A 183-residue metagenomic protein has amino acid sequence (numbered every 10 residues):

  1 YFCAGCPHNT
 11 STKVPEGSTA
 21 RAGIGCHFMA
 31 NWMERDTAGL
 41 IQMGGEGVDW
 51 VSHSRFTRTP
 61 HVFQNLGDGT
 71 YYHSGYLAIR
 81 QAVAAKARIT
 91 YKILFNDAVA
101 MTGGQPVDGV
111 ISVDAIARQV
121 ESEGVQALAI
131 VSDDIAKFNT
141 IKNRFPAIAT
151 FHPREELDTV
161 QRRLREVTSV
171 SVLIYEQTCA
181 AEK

Functional and structural regions predicted by a protein language model:
Y1-E16: Active-site pocket-lining segments that scaffold enzyme catalytic pockets across diverse folds
Y1-F2, T19-G23, L173: Short hydrophobic beta-strand segments
C6, G23, E176-T178: Structured loops at beta-to-helix junctions and adjacent beta-edge loops in soluble globular domains
H8-N9, T70-Y71, A180: Gly/Ser/Thr-rich loops at beta-strand to alpha-helix junctions that form or flank small-molecule/cofactor-binding
N9, S18-R21, F56, A82-A85 (+4 more regions): Change "in soluble alpha/beta enzymes" to "in soluble alpha/beta proteins
T19-M101, D108-D114, D158: Thiamine diphosphate
H27, E182-K183: Ferredoxin-type iron-sulfur electron-transfer modules in oxidoreductases and energy-metabolism complexes
A98-E182: Glycine-rich ThDP/TPP pyrophosphate-binding loop and its adjacent helix/strand module within ThDP-dependent enzymes
